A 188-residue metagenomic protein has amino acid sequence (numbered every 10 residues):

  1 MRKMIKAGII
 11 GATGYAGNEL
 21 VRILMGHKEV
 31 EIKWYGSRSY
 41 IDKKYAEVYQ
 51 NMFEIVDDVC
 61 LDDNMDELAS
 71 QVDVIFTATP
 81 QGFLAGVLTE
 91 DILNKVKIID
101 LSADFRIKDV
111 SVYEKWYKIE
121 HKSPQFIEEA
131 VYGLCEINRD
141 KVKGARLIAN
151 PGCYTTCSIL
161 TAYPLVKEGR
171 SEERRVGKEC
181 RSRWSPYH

Functional and structural regions predicted by a protein language model:
R2-R181: N-terminal Rossmann-like NAD(P) cofactor-binding subdomain of oxidoreductases, focused on the glycine-rich
Y187-H188: Intrinsic-disorder-associated, low-complexity terminal segments enriched in Asp/Asn/His/Tyr and depleted of Lys/Arg
